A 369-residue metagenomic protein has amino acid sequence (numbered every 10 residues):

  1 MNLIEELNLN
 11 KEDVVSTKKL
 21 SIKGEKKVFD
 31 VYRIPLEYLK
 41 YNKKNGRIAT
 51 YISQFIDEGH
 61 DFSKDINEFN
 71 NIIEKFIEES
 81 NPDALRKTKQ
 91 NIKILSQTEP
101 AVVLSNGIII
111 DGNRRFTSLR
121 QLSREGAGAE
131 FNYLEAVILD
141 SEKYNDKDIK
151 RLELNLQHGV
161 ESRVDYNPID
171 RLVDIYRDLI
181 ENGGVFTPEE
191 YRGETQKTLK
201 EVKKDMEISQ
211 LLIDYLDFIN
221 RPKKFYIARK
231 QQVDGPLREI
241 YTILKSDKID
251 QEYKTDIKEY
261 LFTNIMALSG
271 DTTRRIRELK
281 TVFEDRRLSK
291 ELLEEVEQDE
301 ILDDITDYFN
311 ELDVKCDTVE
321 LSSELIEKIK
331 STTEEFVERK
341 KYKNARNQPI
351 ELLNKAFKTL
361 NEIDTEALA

Functional and structural regions predicted by a protein language model:
M1-E130: Short, charged/polar connector segments at secondary-structure boundaries
K27, I56, T242-E297: Helix-turn-helix/homeodomain-like alpha-helical modules used for DNA recognition and transcription-factor dimerization
F76-I77, R124, G128-D217: Amphipathic, charge-rich alpha-helical segments that serve as recognition/docking helices
R115, L172, P188, V233-L237: Short runs of predominantly hydrophobic/aromatic residues within well-ordered alpha helices that form helix-helix
A127-L134, T198-G270: Amphipathic alpha-helical "recognition" segments
R287-A369: Charged/polar low-complexity intrinsically disordered segments, enriched in acidic residues
